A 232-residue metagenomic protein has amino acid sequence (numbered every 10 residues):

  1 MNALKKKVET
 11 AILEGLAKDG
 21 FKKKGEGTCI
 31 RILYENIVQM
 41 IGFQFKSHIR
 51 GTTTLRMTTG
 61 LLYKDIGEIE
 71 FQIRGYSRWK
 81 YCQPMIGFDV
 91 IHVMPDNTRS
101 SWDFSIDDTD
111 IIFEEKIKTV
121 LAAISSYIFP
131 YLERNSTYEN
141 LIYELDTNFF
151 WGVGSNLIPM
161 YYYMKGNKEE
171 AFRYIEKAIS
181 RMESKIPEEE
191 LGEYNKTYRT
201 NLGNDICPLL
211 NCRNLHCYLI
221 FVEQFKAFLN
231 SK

Functional and structural regions predicted by a protein language model:
M1-K5, E9, I30-K232: Intrinsically disordered, low-complexity regulatory regions enriched in serine/threonine/proline and acidic residues
N2-K24: Amphipathic alpha-helical segments
G25-C29: Acidic carboxylate-rich catalytic motifs and surrounding loops in phosphoryl-/glycosyl-chemistry enzymes
